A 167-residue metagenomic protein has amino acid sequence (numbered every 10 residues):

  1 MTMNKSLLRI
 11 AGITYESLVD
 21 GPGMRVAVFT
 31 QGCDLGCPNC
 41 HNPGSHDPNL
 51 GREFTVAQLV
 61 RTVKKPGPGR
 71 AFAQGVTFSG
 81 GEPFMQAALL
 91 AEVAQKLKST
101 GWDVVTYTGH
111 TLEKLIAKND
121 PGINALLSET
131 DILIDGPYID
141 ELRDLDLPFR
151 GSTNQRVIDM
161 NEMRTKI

Functional and structural regions predicted by a protein language model:
S6-A11, M24, N42-A125: Conserved Radical SAM active-site core
L7-G36: N-terminal pre-triad scaffold of radical SAM enzymes
T14, P137, N161: Residues at the C-termini of beta-strands that transition into short coil/loop
M85-L97, V105, R143-I167: P-loop/Walker A phosphate-binding loop and immediately adjacent motor/lid segment at beta-alpha junctions
L112-E113, P137-E141: Conserved radical SAM core fold
N124-S128, G151: Short, conserved loop/helix-junction motifs that constitute active-site signature segments in enzyme catalytic cores
T130-I132: Well-ordered beta-strand positions
